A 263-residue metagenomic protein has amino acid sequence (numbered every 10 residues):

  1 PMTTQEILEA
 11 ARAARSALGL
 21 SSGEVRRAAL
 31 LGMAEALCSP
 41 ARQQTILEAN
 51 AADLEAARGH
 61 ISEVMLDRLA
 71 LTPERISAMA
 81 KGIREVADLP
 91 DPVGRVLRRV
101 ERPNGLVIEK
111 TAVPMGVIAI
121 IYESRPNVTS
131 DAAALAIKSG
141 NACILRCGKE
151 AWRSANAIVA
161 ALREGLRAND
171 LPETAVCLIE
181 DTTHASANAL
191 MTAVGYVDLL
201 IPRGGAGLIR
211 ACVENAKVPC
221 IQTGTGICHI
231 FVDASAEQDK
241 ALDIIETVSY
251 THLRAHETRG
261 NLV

Functional and structural regions predicted by a protein language model:
P1-I108: N-terminal Rossmann-like NAD(P)+-binding subdomain of aldehyde/semialdehyde dehydrogenases
A51, V213, L242: A short local structural element in Rossmann-fold oxidoreductases
D88, V96-D239: Rossmann-like NAD(P) dinucleotide-binding subdomain of oxidoreductase/dehydrogenase enzymes
A236-S249: Acidic, glycine-rich loop-and-beta core segments that form the ion-binding/anion-interacting portion of active sites
T251-T258: Conserved small/polar residues in nucleotide/adenosyl-binding loops
G260-L262: N-terminal low-complexity segments that are often proline-rich with Ser/Thr-Pro
